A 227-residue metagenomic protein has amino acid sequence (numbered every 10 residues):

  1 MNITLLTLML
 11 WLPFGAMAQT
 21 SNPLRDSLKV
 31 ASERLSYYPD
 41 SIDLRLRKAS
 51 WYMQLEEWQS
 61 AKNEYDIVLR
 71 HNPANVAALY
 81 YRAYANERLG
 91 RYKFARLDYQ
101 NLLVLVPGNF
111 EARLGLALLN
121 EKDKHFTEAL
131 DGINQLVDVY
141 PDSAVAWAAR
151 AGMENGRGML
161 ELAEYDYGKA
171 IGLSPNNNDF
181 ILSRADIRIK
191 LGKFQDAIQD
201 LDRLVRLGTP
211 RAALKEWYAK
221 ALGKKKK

Functional and structural regions predicted by a protein language model:
M1-L24: Bacterial Sec-dependent N-terminal signal peptides
S21-V30, E56-I67, R88-N101, D123-Q135 (+2 more regions): Structural signature of tandem alpha-helical TPR/SEL1-like repeats, specifically the intra-repeat loop/turn
N22-D26, K190, F194-K227: Terminal, low-structured helical/coil segments at or just beyond the last alpha-helical repeat
A31-S36, L69, L103, V137 (+2 more regions): A conserved position within tetratricopeptide repeats
I42-D43, V76-A77, F110-E111, A144-V145 (+2 more regions): Helix-start (N-cap) detector for alpha-helical repeat units in TPR-like alpha-solenoids, especially tetratricopeptide
M53, Y80-E87, E121, A148 (+2 more regions): Position-specific recognition of the canonical hydrophobic site in helix A of tetratricopeptide repeat
